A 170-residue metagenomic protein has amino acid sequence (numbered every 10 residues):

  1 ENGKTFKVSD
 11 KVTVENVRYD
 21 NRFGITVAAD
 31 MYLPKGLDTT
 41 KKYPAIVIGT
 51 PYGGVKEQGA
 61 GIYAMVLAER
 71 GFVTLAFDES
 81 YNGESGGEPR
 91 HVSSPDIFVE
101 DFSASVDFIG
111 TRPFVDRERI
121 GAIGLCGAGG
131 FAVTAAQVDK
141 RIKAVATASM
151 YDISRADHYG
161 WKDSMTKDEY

Functional and structural regions predicted by a protein language model:
N2-K41: N-terminal cap/lid segment of alpha/beta-hydrolase-fold proteins
R22, Y43, T50-V55, C126: Active-site glycine-rich loops that stabilize anionic/oxyanionic intermediates across multiple enzyme folds
I48-P51, A76: Structural cue for short, hydrophobic secondary-structure segments
G53-M65, E79: The serine-hydrolase catalytic nucleophile loop
Q58, Y81-S93: Glycine-rich "HGGG/HGxG" loop immediately N-terminal to the catalytic nucleophile of the alpha/beta-hydrolase
G59, V92-P113: Alpha/beta-hydrolase active-site loop
V66-G86: Conserved alpha/beta-hydrolase
A104-Y170: Primarily recognizes the serine-hydrolase "nucleophile elbow" in alpha/beta-hydrolase and SGNH/GDSL folds
